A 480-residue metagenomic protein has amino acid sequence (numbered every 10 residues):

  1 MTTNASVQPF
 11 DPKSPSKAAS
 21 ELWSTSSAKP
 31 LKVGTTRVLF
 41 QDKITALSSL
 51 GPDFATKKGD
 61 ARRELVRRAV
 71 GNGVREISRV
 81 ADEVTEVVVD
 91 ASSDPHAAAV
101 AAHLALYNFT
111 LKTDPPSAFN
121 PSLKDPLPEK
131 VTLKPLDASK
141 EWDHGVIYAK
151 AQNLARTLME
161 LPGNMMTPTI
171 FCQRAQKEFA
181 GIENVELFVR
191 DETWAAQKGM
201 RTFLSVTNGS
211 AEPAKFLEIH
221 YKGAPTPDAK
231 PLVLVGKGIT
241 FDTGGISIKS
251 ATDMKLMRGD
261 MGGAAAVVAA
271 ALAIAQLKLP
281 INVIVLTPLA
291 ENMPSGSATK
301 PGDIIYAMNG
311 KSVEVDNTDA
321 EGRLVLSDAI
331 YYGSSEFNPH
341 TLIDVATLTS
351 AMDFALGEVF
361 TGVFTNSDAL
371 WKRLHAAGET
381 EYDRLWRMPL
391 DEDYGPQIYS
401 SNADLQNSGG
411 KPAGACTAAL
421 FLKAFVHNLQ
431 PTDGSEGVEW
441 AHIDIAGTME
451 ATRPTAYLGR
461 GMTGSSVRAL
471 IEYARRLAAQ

Functional and structural regions predicted by a protein language model:
M1-G238: Short amphipathic alpha-helical segment within the helicase RecA-like ATPase core that mediates nucleic-acid
P12-A19, W23, F171-Q480: A generic structural signal for tightly packed, nonpolar segments enriched in small/aliphatic residues
